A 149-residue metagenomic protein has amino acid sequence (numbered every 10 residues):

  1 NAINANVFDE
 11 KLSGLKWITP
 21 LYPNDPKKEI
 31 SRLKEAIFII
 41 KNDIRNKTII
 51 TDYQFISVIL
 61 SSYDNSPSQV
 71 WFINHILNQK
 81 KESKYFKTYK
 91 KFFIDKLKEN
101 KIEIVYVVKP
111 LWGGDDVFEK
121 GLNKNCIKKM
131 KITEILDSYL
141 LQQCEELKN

Functional and structural regions predicted by a protein language model:
N1-E146: Extracytoplasmic
N149: Non-cytosolic coordination micro-motifs
